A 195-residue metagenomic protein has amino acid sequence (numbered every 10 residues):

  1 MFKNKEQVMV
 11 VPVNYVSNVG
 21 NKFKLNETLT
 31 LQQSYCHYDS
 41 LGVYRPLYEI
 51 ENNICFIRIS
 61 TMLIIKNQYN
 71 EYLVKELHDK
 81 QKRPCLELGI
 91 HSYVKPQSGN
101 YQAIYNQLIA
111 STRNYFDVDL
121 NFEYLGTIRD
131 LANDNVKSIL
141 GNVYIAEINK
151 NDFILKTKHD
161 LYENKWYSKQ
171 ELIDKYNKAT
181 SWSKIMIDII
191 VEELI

Functional and structural regions predicted by a protein language model:
M1-K3, S40, P46-Y48, Q81-P96 (+2 more regions): Nudix hydrolase/Nudix homology domain
F2, V16-M62, Q68: Acidic, metal-coordinating catalytic segment for phosphate/diphosphate chemistry, firing primarily on the Nudix
M9-V10: N-terminal secretory targeting and juxtamembrane "stalk" segments of secreted and cell-surface proteins
C55-I57, I64, N70-S111: Conserved Nudix-box catalytic region and its N-terminal flanking loop in Nudix hydrolases and closely related
T61-L63, Y124, N142-A146: A structural signal for short, well-ordered beta-strand segments
A110, N114, V118: Acidic, glycine-rich loop-and-strand cores that form catalytic or ligand-binding grooves in diverse globular domains
D117-T127: A short coil-to-beta-strand element that immediately follows conserved catalytic motifs
